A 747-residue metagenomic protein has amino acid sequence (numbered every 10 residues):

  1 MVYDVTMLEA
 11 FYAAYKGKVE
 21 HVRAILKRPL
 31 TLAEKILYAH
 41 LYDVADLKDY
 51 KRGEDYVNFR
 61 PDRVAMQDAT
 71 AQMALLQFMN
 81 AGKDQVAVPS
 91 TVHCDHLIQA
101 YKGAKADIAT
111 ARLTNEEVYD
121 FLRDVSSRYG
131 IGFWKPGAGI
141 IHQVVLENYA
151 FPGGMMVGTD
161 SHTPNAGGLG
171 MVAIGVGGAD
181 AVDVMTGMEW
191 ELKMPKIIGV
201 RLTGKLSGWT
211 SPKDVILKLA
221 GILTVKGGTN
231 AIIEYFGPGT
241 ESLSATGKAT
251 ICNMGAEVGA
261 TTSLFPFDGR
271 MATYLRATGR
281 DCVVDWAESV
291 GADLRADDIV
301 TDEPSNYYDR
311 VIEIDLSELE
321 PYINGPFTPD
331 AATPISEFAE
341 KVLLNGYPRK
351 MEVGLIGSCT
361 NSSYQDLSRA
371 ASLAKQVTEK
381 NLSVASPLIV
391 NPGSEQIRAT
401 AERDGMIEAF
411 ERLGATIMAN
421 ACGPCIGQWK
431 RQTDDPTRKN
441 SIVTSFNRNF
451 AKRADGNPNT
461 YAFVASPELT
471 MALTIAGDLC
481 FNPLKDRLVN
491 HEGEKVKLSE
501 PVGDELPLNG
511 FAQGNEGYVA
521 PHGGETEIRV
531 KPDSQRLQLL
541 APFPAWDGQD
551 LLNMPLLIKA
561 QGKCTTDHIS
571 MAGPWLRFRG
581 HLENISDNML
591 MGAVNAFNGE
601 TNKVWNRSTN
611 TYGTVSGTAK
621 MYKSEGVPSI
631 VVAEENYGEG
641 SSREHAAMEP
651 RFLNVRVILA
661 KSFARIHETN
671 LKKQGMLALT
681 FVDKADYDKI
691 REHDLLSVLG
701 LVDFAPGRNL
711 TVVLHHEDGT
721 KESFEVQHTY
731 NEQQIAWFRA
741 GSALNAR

Functional and structural regions predicted by a protein language model:
Y3-D4, D68, F151-V284, L382 (+4 more regions): Mobile "lid/hinge" segments at catalytic clefts and subdomain interfaces of large enzymes
V5-M7, K16-H21, I36-Y42, D46-L47 (+5 more regions): Flexible inter-domain linker/hinge segments
L8-F11, Y15, E20-P195, R579-V631 (+1 more regions): Long, structured ligand/cofactor-binding scaffold of large enzymes
A109-L113, V118, R123-G158, E234-G237 (+9 more regions): Accessory "access/gating" subregions that flank catalytic or transport cores
E191, A399-A409, R665-T680: Active-site-proximal loop->helix
F236-E241, S624-F663: Extracellular/luminal Protease-associated
L488-E505, H667-W737, L744-A746: Acidic, glycine-rich flexible loop/linker segments
